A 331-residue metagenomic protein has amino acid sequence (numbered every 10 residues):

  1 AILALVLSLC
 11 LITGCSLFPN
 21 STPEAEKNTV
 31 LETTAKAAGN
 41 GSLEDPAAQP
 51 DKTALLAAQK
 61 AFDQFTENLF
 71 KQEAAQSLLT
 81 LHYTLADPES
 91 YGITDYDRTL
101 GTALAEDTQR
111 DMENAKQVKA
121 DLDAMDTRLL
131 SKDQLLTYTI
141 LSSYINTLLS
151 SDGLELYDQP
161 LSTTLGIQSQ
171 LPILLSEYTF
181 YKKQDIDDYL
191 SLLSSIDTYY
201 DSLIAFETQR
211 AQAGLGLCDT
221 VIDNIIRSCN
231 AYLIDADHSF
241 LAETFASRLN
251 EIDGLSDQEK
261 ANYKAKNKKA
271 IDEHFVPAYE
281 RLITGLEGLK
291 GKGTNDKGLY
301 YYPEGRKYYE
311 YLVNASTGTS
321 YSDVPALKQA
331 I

Functional and structural regions predicted by a protein language model:
A1-I2: Bacterial N-terminal signal peptides that target proteins for export
C10-G14: C-terminal motif of bacterial Sec signal peptides marking the signal peptidase cleavage site
S16-A25: Bacterial lipoprotein signal-peptidase II cleavage site
L17-F18, V30-L31, A35-I331: N-terminal maturation segment of proteins
